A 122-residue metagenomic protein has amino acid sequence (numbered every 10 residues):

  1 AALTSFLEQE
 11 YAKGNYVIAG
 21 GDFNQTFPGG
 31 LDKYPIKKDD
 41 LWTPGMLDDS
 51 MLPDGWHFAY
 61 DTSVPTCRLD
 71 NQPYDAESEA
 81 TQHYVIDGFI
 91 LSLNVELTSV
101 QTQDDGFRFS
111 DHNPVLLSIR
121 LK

Functional and structural regions predicted by a protein language model:
A1-K122: Active-site regions of metal-assisted phosphoester/phosphodiester hydrolases, unifying DNase/endonuclease modules
